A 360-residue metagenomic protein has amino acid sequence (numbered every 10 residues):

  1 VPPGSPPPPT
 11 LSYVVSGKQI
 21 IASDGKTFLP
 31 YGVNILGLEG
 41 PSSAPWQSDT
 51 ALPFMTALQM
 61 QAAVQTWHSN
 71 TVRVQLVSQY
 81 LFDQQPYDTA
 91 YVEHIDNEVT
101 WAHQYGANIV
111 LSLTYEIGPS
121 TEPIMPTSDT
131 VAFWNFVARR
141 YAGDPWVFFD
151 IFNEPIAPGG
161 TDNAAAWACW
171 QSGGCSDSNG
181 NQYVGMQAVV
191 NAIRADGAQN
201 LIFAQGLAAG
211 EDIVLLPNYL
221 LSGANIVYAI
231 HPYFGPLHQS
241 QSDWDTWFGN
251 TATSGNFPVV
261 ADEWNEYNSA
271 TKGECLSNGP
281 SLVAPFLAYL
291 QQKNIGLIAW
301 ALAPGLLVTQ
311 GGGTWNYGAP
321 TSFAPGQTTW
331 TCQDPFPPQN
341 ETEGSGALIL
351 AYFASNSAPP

Functional and structural regions predicted by a protein language model:
V1-P7, A102, A288, Q292: Extracytoplasmic low-complexity repetitive segments enriched in small/polar residues
P2-T71, G346-P359: N-terminal carbohydrate-binding accessory modules
L11-Y13, A44-F54, L58, T127-F148 (+2 more regions): Extracellular glycoside hydrolase catalytic/binding regions
I21, T121, D177: Conserved short-loop catalytic and cofactor-binding motifs
G32-N34, R73, D150, F203: Residues embedded in well-ordered beta-strands within globular domains across many folds
G40-P41, A57-Y141, P145-A157: Substrate-binding cleft and catalytic face of glycoside hydrolase catalytic domains, especially the flexible beta-alpha
